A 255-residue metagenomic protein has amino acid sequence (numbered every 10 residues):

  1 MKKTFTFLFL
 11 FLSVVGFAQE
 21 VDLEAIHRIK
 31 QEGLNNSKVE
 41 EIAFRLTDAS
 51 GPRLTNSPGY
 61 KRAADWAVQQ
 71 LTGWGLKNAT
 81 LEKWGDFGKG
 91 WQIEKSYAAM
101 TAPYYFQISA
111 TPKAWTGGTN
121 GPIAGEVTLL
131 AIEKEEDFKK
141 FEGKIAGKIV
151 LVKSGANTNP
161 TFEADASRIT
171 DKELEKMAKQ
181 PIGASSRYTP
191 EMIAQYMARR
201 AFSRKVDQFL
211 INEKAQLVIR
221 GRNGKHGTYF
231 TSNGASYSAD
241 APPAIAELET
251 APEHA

Functional and structural regions predicted by a protein language model:
M1-T4, Q19: Positively charged n-region of N-terminal signal peptides that target proteins for export
T4-V14: Sec-dependent N-terminal signal peptides
E20-V21, F44, D48-A184: Noncatalytic luminal/extracellular "stalk/propeptide" segments of secretory-pathway proteins
V21-S57, K225, F230-S236: N-terminal capping segment at the start of a domain
D22, E32-E40, R53-A64, G121 (+2 more regions): Solvent-exposed, acidic/flexible segments
E24, R28, K38-E41, R45 (+6 more regions): Extracytoplasmic/secreted proteins, especially bacterial periplasmic and envelope-associated proteins
E175-R199: A gly/proline- and charged-residue-enriched helix-loop-helix capping module
P190-A194, A198, F202-S203, D207-A255: Loop-rich non-cytosolic ectodomains and luminal regions
